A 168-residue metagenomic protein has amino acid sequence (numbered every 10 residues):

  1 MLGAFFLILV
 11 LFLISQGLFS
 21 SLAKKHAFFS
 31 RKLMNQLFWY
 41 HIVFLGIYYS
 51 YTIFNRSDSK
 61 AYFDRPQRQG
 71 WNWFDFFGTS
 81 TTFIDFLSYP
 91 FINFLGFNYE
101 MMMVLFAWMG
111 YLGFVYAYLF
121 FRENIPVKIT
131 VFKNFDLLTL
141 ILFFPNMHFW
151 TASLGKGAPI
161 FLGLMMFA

Functional and structural regions predicted by a protein language model:
M1-V43: Start-transfer (signal-anchor) and selected internal transmembrane alpha helices of multi-pass inner/ER membrane
V10, I92, G96, M103-A117 (+1 more regions): Transmembrane alpha-helices of multi-pass, membrane-embedded glycan-processing enzymes that use lipid-linked
G17-L22, V104-P126: Transmembrane-helix motifs of polytopic, lipid-linked glycan transferases
L22-A27, Y51, N55-R56, L95 (+1 more regions): Membrane-interfacial segments
F28-K32, A117-F143: Transmembrane-helix signature of polytopic, membrane-embedded enzymes that assemble or transfer cell-envelope glycans
Y51-R65, F74-L87, G96-F97: Extracytoplasmic catalytic/substrate-binding loops of multi-pass membrane glycan-assembly enzymes
F143, F149-T151: Membrane-embedded catalytic interface detector for glycan/lipid assembly enzymes
S153-K156: Short acidic/glycine- and proline-prone juxtamembrane loop motifs at membrane-interface regions of multi-pass membrane
